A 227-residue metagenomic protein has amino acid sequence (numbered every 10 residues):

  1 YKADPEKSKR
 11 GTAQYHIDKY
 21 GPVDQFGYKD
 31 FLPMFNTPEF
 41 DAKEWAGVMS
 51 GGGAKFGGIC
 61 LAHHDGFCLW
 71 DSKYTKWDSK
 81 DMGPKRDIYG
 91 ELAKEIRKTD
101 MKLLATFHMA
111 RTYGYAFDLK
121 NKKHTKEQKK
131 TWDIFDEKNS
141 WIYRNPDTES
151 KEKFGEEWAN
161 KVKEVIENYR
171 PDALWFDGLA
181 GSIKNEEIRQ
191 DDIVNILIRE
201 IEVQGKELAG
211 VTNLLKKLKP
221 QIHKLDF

Functional and structural regions predicted by a protein language model:
Y1-F227: Mature catalytic domains of secreted/periplasmic carbohydrate-active enzymes
